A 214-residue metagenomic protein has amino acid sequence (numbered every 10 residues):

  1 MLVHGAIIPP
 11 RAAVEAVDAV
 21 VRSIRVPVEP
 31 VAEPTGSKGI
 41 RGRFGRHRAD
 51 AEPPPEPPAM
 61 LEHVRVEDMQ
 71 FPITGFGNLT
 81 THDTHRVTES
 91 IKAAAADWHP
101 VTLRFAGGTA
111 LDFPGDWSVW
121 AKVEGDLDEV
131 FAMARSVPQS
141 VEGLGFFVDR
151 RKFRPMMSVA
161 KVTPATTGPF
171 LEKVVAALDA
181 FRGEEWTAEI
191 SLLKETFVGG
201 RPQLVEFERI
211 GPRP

Functional and structural regions predicted by a protein language model:
M1-P214: Histidine-dependent nucleotide/RNA phosphoesterase domain, centered on the 2H-phosphoesterase fold with its duplicated
